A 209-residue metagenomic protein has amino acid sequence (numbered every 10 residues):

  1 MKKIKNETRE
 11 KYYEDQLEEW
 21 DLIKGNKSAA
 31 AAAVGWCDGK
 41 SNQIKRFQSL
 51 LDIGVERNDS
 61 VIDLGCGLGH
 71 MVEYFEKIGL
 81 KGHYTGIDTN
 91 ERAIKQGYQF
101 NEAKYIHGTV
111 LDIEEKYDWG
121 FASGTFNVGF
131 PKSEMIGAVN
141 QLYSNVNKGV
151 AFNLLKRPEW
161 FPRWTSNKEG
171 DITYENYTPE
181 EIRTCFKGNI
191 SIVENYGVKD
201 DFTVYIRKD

Functional and structural regions predicted by a protein language model:
M1-D112, G137, G149-D209: Class I (Rossmann-like) S-adenosyl-L-methionine-dependent methyltransferase catalytic domain, capturing the SAM-binding
L80, E115, F130-K132: Short, charged helix-to-loop "capping" segments that act as catalytic/coupling loops
D112-G120: A short acidic, Gly/Pro-enriched loop at the edge of an enzyme's catalytic core that lines a small-molecule cofactor
W119-K132: A short SAM/SAH-binding and catalytic strip from SAM-dependent methyltransferases
G129-Q141: A short, conserved alpha-helix within the catalytic core of class I
F130, V146-N147: Helix-to-beta-strand junctions that scaffold the AdoMet/dcAdoMet cofactor pocket in Class I SAM-dependent enzymes
